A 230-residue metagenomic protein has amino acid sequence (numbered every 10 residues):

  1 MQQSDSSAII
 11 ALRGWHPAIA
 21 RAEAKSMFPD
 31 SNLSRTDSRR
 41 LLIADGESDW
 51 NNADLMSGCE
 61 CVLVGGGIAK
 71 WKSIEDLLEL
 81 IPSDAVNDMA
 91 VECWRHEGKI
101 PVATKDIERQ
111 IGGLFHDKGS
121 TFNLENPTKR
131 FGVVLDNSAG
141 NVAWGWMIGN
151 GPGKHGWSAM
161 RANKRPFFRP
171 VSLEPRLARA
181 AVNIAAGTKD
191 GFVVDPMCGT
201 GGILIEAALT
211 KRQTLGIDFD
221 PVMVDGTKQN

Functional and structural regions predicted by a protein language model:
M1-C59, L63, A69-K70, I74-L77 (+4 more regions): Class I S-adenosyl-L-methionine-dependent methyltransferase catalytic core
D76-D84: Short amphipathic alpha-helix with an adjacent loop that forms part of the alpha/beta core around
D84-A85, F115-S120: Short secondary-structure junctions
A85-D88, D190: Phosphate-coordination loops involved in phosphoryl transfer and adenosine-cofactor binding
D88-R95: Basic, glycine-rich polyanion-binding accessory segments appended to enzymes
S120-N126: Interaction modules related to DNA damage response and DNA replication/repair
